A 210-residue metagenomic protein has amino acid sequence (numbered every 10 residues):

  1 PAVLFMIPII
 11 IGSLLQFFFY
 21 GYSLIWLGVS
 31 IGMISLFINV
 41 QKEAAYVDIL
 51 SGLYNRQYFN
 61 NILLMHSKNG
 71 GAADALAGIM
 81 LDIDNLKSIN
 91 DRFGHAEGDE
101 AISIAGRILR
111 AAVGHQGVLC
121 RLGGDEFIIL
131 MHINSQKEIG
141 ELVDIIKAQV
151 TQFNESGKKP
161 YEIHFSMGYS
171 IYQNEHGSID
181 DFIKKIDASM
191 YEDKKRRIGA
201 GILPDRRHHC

Functional and structural regions predicted by a protein language model:
P1-L50, Q57-S67, V118: Signal-transducing coiled-coil linker helices
N55-A77, K87-G114, C120-G124, I128-I129 (+3 more regions): Conserved long alpha-helical elements within nucleotide-processing catalytic cores of c-di-GMP signaling and class III
G78, F127, F165-Y169: A structural signal for short, well-ordered beta-strand segments
I129-N134, I171-Q173: Short beta-strand-to-loop capping motifs
G140-K147, T151-K158, H164, I171-L203 (+1 more regions): Catalytic-core segments of nucleotide cyclases and related cyclic-nucleotide turnover enzymes
